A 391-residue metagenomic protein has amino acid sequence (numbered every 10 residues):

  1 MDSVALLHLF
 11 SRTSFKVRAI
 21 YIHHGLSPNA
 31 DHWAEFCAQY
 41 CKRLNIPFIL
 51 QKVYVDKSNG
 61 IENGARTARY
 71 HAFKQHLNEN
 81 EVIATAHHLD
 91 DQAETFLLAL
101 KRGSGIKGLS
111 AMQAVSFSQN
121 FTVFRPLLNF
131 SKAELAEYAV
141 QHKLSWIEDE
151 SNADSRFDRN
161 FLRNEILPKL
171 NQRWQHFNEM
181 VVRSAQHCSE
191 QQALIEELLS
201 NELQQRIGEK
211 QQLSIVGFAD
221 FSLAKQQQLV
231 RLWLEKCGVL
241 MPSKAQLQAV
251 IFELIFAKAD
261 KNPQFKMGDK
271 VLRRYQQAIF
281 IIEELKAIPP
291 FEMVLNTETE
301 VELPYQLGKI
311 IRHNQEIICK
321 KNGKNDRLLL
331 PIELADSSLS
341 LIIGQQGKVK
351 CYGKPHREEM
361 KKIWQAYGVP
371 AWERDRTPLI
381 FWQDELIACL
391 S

Functional and structural regions predicted by a protein language model:
M1-D2, I22-H24, V53-V55, A68 (+2 more regions): AMP-forming adenylation/ATP pyrophosphatase catalytic core
M1-P168, E197: Core alpha/beta nucleotide-donor-binding catalytic domains of modification enzymes
N29, A65, D158, R173 (+4 more regions): Catalytic cores of large soluble enzymes that bind and process phosphate-bearing ligands
S58, E62, N178, K244-L247: Short, structured helix-loop boundary elements
Q92, M180, K225-L229: Residue-level detector of well-ordered alpha-helical segments, enriched for hydrophobic/aromatic packing positions
H142, K169-R173, Q191, K236-C237: Change "in soluble alpha/beta enzymes" to "in soluble alpha/beta proteins
A153-N160, N178-S189: Internal, active-site/partner-interface "lid" segment
N164-V181: Conserved anion/nucleotide-ligand pocket segment
